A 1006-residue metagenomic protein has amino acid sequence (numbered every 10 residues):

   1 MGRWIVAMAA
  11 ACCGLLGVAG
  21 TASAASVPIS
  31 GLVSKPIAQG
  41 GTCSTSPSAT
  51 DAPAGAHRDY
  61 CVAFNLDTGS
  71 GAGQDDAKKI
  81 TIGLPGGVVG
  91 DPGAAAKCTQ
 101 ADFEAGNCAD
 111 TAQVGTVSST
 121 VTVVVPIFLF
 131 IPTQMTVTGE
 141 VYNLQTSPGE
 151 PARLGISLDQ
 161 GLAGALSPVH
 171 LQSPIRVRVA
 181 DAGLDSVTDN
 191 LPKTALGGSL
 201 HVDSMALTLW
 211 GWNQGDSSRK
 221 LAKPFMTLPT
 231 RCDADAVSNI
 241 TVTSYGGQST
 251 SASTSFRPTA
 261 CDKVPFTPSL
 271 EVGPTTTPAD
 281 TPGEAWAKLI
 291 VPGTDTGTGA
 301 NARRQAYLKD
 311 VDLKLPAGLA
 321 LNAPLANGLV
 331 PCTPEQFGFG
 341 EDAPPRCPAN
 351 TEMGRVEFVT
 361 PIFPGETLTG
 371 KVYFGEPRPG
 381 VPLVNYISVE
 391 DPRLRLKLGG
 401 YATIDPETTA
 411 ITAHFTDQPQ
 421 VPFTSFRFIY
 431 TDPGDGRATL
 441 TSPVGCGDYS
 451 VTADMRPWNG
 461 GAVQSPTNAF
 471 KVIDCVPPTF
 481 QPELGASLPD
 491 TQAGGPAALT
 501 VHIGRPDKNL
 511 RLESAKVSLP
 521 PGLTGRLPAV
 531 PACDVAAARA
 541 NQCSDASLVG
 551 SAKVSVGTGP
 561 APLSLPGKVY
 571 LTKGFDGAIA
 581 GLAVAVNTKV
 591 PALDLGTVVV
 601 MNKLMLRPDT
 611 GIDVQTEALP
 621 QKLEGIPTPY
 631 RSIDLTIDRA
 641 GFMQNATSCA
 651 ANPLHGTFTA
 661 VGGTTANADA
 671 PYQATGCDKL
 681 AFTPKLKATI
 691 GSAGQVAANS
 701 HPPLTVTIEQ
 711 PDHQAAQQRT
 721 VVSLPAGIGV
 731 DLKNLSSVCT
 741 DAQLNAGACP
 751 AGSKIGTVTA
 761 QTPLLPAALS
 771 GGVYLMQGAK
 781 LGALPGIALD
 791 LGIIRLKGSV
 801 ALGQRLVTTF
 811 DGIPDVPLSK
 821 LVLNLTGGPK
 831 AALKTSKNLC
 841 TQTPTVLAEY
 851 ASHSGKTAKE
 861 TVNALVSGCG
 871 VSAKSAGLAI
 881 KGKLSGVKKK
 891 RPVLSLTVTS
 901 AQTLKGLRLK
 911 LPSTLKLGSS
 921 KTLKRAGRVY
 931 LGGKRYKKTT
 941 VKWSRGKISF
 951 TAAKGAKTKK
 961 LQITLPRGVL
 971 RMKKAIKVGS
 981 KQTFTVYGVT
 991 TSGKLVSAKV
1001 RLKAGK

Functional and structural regions predicted by a protein language model:
M1-W4: Positively charged n-region of N-terminal signal peptides that target proteins for export
A7-G17: Bacterial N-terminal signal peptides
A19-T21: N-terminal signal peptide c-region/cleavage motif recognized by signal peptidases
A24-K1006: Ser/Thr/Pro/Gly-rich, low-complexity intrinsically disordered stalk/linker tracts of secreted and surface-exposed
